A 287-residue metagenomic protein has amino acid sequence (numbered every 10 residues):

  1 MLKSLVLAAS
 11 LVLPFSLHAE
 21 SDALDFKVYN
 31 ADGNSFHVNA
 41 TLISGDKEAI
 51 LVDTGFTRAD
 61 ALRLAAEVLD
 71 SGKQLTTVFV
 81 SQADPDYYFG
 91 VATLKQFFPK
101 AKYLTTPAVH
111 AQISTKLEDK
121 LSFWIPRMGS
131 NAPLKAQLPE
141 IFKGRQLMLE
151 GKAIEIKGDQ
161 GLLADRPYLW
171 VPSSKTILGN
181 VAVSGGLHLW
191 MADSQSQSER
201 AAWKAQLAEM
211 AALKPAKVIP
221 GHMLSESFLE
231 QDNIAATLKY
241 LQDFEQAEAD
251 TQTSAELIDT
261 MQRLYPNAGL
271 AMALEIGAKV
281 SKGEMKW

Functional and structural regions predicted by a protein language model:
M1-V6: Bacterial N-terminal signal peptides that target proteins for export
P14-H18: N-terminal signal peptide c-region/cleavage motif recognized by signal peptidases
E20-D70, Y168-V181: Conserved beta-strand hairpin/beta-sheet module of binuclear metal-dependent hydrolase folds, prominently
G33-N34, F56-A59, Q82-Y87, V109-Q112 (+4 more regions): Solvent-exposed loop/turn segments at secondary-structure junctions within structured extracellular/periplasmic domains
F56, D159-A235, K239: Metallo-beta-lactamase
A59-L104: Active-site metal-binding motif and surrounding structural segment of the metallo-beta-lactamase
S114-D165, P172-S173, A211: Metallo-beta-lactamase
A212-K217, L224-W287: Accessory terminal helices/loops
